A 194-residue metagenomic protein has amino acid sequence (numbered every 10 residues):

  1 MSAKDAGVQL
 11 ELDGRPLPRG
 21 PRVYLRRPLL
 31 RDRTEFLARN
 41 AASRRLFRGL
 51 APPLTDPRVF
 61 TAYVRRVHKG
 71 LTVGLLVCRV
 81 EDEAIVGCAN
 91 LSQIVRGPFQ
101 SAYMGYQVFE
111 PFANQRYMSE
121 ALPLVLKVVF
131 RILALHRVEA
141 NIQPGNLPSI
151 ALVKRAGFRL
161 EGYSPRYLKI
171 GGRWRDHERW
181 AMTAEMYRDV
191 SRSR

Functional and structural regions predicted by a protein language model:
M1-E35, R39-R44, G74, C78-R194: Acyl-donor (CoA/ACP) binding surface of acyl/acetyltransferases
R45-V64: Conserved GNAT-fold acetyl-CoA-binding loop/helix
T55-R58, H68, Q107-V108: Juxtamembrane/interface motifs at transmembrane-helix termini
Y63-R66, V128: A generic secondary-structure signal
R65-L76: A short helix-loop-beta-strand connector motif used in the catalytic cores of GNAT acetyltransferases and, in some
